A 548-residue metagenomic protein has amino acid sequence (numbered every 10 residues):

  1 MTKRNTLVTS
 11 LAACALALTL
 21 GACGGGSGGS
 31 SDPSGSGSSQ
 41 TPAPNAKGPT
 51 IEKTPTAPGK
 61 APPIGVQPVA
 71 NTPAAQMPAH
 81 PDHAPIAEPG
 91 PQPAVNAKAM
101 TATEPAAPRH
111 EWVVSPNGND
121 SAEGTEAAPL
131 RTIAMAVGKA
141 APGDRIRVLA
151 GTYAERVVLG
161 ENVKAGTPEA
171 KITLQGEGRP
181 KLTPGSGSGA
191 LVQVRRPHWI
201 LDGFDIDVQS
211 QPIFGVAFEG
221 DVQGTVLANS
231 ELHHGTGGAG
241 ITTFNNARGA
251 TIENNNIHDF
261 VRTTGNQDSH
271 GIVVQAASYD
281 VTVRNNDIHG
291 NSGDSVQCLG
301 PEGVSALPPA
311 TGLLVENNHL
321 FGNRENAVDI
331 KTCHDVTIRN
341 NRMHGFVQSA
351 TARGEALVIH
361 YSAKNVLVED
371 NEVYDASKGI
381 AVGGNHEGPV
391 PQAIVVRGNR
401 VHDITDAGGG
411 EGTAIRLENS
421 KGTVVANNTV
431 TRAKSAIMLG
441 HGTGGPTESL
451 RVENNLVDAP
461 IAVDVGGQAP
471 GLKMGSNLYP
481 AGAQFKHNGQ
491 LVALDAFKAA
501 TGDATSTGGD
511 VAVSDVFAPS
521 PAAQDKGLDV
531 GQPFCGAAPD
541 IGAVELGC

Functional and structural regions predicted by a protein language model:
T2-L11: Bacterial N-terminal signal peptides that target proteins for export
L20-A22: C-terminal motif of bacterial Sec signal peptides marking the signal peptidase cleavage site
G24-S27: Bacterial signal peptide processing site
P73-A107, D120, D144, T167-E169 (+2 more regions): Acidic, glycine- and Ser/Thr-rich low-complexity intrinsically disordered tracts in extracellular/secreted proteins
A99-E104, S115-A154, V158, F497 (+1 more regions): Acidic Gly/Asp/Thr-rich repetitive segments characteristic of extracellular carbohydrate-active and adhesion proteins
P116, A128-L130, R147-A150, R156 (+3 more regions): Right-handed parallel beta-helix/beta-spiral solenoid domain characteristic of secreted/periplasmic
V158-N162, G185-V192, S210-E219, G235-F244 (+8 more regions): Extracellular beta-strand/beta-solenoid scaffold signature
K171, Q175-R179, P197-V208, Q223-H234 (+13 more regions): Right-handed parallel beta-helix
